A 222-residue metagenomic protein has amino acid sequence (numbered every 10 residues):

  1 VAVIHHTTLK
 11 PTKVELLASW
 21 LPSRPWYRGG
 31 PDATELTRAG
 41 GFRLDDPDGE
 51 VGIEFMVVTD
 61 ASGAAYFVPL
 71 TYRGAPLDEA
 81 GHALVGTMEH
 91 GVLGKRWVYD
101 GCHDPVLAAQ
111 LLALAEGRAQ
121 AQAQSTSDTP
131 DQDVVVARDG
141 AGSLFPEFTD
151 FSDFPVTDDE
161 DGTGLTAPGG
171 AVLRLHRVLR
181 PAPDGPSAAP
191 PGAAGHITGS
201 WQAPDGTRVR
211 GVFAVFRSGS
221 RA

Functional and structural regions predicted by a protein language model:
V1-G41, V98-C102, L107-A108, L112-A115 (+2 more regions): N-terminal domain-onset segments
L9, F42, M56-V58, V68 (+2 more regions): Generic structural hydrophobic/aromatic packing signal, biased to beta-strands
S19, Y27-P31, G52-E54, D78 (+1 more regions): Generic marker of "main functional regions" within proteins
Y27-G63, Q132-D139, P146, P155-T157 (+1 more regions): Short, structured protein-protein interaction patches enriched in aromatics and acidic/basic residues, typified by
A64-T71: Short, well-ordered, aromatic-rich surface patches in folded extracellular/luminal domains
T71-A222: Internal, well-folded beta-alpha domain core
